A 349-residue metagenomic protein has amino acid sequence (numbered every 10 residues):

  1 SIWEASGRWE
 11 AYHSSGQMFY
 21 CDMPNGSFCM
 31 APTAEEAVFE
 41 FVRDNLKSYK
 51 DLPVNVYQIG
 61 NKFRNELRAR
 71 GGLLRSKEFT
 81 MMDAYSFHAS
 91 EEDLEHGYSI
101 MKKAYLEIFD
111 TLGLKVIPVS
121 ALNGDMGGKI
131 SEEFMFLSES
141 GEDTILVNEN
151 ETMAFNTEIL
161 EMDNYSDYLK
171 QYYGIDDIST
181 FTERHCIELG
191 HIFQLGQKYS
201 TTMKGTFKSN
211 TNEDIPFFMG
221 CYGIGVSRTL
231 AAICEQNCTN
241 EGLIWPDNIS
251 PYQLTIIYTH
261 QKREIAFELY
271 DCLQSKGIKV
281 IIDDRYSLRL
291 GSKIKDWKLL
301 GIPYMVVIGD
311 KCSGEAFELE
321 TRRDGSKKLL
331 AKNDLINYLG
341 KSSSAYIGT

Functional and structural regions predicted by a protein language model:
S1-T349: NTP/phosphate- and nucleic-acid-binding module
